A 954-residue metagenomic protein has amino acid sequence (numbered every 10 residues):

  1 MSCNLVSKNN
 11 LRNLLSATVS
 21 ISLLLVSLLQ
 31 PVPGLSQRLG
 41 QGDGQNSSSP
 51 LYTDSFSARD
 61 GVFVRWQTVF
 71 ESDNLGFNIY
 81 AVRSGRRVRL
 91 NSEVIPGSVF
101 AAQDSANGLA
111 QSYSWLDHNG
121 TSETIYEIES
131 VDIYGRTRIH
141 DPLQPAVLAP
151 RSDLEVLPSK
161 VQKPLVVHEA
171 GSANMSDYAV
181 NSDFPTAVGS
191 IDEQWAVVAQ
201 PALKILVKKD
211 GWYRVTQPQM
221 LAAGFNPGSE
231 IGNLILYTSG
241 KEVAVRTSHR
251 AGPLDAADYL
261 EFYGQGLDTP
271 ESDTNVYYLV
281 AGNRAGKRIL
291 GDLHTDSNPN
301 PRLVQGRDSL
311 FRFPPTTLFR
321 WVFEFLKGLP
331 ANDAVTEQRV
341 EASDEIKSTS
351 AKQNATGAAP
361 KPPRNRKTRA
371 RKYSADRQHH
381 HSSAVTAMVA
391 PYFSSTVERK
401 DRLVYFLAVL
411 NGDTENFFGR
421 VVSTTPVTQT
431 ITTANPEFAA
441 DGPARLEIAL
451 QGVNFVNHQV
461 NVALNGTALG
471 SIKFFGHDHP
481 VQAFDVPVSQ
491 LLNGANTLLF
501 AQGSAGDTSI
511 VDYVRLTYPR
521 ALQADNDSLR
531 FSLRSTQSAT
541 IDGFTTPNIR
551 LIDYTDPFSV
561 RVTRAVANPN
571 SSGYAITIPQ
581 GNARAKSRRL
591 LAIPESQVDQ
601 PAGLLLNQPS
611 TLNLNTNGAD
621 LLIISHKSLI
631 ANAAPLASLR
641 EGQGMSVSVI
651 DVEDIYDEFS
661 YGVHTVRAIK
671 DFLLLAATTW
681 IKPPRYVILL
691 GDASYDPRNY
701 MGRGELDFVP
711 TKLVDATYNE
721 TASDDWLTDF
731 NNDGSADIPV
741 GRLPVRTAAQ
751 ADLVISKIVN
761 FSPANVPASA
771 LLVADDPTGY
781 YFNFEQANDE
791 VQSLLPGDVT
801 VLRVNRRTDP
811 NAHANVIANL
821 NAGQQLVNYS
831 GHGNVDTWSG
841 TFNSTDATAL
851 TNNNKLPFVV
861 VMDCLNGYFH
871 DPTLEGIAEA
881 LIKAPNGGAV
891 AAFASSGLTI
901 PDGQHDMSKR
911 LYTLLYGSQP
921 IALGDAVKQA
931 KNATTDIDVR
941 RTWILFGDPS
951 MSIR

Functional and structural regions predicted by a protein language model:
M1-N13: N-terminal secretory signal peptides that target proteins for export/translocation
N10-L15, S20, Q919, L923 (+1 more regions): Generic alpha-helix initiation/capping and coil-helix boundary signal
L11, S27-L29, N46, S92 (+3 more regions): Generic N-terminal simple sequence motifs
A17-Q30: Bacterial N-terminal signal peptides
V32-L35: Sec/Tat signal peptide C-region and signal peptidase I cleavage site
Q37-D177, Y700: Low-complexity, Ser/Thr/Pro-rich intrinsically disordered linker/stalk segments at domain junctions
E155-R954: Cysteine-dependent hydrolase recognition
